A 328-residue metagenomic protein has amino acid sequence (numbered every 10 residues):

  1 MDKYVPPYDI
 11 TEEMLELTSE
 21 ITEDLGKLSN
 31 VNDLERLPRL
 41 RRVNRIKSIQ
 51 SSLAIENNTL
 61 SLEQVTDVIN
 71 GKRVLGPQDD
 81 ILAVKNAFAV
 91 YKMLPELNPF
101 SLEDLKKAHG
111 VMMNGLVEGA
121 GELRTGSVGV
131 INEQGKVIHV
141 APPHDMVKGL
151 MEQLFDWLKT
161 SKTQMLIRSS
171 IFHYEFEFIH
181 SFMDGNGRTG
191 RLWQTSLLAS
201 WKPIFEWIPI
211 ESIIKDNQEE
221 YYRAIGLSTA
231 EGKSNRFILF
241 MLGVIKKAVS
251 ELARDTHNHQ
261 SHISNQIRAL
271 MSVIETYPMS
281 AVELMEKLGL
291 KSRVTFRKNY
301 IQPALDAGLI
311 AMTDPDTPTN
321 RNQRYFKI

Functional and structural regions predicted by a protein language model:
M1-I328: FIC/Doc superfamily catalytic core
